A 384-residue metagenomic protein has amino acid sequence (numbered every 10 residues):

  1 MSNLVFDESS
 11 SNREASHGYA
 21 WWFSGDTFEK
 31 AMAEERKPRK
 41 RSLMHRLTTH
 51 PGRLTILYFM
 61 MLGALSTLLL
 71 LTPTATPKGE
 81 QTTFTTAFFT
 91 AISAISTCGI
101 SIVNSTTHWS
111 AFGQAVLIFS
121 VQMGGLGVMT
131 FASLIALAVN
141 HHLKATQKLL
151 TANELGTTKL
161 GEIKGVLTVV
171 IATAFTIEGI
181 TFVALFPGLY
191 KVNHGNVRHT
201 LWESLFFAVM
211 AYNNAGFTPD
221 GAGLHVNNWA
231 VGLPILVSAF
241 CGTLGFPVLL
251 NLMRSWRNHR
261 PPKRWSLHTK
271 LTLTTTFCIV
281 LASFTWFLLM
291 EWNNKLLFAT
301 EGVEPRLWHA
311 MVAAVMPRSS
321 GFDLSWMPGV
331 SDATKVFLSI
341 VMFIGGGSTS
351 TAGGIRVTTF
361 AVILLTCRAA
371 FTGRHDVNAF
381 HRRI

Functional and structural regions predicted by a protein language model:
M1-I384: Membrane-proximal intracellular helices of multi-pass ion channels
